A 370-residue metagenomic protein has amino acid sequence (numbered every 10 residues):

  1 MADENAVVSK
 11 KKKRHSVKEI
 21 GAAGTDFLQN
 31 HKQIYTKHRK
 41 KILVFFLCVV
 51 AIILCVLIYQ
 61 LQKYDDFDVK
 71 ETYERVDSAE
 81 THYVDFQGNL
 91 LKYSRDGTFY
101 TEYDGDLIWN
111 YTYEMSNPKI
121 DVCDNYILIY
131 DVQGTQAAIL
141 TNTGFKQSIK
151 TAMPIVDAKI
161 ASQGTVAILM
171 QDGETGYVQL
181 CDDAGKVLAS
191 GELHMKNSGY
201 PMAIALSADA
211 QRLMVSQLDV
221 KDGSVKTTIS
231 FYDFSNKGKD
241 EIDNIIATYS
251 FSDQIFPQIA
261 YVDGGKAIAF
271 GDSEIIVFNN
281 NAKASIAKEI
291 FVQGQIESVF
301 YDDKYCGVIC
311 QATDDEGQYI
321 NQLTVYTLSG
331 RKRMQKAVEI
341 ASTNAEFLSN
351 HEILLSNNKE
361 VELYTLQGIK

Functional and structural regions predicted by a protein language model:
M1-K40: N-terminal Lys/Arg-rich, disordered targeting/topogenic segments
K40-Y59: Hydrophobic membrane-insertion alpha-helices, especially the h-region of bacterial N-terminal signal peptides
Q62-E80, E102-M115, F145-T151, A189-G191 (+5 more regions): Aromatic (tryptophan-biased) beta-strands that constitute blades/sheets of beta-rich domains
R75-D85, E114-N125, M153-G164, N197-L206 (+3 more regions): Repeated scaffold domains used in trafficking and secretory/extracellular systems, primarily beta-propellers
L90, I127, T165-A167, A210-L213 (+3 more regions): Hydrophobic beta-strand positions that form the internal "hydrophobic ladder" of WD40/Gbeta-like beta-propeller blades
G97-F99, T135-I139, E174-L180, K221-Y232 (+3 more regions): Structural motif
I108-T165, I286-F291, Q295-T313, N321-V325: Structured, soluble extracytoplasmic/luminal domains of envelope-associated proteins
G176-A269: Solenoidal tandem-repeat scaffolds enriched in leucines and small polar residues
